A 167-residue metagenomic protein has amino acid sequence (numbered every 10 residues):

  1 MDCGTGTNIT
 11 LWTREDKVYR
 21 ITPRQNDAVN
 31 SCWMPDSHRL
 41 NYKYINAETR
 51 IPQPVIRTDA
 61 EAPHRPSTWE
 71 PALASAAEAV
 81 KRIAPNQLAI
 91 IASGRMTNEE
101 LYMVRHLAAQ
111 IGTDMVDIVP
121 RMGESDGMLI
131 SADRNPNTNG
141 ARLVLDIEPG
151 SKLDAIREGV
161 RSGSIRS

Functional and structural regions predicted by a protein language model:
M1-S167: Catalytic alpha/large subunits of respiratory electron-transfer oxidoreductases, centered on bis-MGD molybdoenzymes
